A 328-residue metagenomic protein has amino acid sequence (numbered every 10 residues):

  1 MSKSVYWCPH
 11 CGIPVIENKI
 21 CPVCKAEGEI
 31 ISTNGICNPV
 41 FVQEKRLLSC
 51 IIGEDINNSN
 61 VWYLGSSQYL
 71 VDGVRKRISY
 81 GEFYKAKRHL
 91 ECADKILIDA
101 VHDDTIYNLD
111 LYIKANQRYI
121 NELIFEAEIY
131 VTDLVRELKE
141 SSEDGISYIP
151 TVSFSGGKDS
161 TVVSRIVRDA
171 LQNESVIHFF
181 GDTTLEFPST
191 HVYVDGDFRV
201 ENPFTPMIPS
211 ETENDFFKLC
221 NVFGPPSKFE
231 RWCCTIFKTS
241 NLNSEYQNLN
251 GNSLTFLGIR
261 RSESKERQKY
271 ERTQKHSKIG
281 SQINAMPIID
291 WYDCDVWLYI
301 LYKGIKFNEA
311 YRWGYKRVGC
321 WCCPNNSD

Functional and structural regions predicted by a protein language model:
S2-G28, V42-L47, I51-Y302: ATP-dependent adenylation/nucleotidyltransferase module used to activate substrates
G28-N34: Short metal-binding segments enriched for Cys and/or His
V40-F41, F187, K306-N308, D328: Residue-level signal for threonine
G156-D159, Y315-G319: Short, conserved alpha-helical segments within structured domains
P225, K303-R317: Immediate flanking context of iron-sulfur cluster ligation sites
R260-S262, R312, N326: Histidine- and/or cysteine-centered catalytic micro-motif in compact active-site loops
K316-D328: Local cysteine-cluster metal-coordination motifs and their immediate loop/turn environment, predominantly Fe-S cluster
